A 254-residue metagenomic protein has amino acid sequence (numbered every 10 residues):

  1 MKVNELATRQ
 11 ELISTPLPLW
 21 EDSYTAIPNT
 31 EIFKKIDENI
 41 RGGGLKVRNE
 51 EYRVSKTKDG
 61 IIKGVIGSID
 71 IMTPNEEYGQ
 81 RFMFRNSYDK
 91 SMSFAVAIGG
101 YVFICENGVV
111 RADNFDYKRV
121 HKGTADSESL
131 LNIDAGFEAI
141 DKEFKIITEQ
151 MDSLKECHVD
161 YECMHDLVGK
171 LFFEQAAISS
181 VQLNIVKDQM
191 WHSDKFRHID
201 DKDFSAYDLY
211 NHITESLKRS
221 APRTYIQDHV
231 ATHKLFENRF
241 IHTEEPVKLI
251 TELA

Functional and structural regions predicted by a protein language model:
M1-D37, G44-E51, I185-D194, H198-I199 (+1 more regions): Feature for intrinsically disordered/low-complexity regulatory segments and propeptides
R41-I69: A short acidic/basic microdomain associated with nuclease active sites
Y52-V54, D70-A254: Intrinsically disordered, low-complexity regions enriched in serine/threonine
